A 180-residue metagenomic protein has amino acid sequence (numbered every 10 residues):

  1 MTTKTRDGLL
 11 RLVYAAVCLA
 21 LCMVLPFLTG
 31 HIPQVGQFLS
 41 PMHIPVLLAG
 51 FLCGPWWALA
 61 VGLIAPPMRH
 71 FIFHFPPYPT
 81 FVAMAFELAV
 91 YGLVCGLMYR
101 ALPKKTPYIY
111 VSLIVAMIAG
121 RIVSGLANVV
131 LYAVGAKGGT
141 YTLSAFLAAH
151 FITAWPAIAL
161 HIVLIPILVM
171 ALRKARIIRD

Functional and structural regions predicted by a protein language model:
M1-D180: Loop-helix junctions at membrane interfaces
